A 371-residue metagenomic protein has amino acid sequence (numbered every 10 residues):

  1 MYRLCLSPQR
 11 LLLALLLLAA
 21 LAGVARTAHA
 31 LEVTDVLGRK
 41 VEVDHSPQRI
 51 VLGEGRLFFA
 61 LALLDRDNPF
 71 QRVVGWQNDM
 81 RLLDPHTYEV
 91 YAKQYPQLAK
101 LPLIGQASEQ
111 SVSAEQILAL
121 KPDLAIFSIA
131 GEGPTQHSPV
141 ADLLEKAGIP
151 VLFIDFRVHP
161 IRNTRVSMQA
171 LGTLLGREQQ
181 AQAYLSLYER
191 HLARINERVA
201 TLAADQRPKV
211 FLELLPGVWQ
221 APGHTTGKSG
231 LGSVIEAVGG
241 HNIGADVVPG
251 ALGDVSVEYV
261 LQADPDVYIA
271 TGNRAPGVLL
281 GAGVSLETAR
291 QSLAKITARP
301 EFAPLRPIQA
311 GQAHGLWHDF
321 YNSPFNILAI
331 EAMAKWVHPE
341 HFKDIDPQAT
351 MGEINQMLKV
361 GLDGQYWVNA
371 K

Functional and structural regions predicted by a protein language model:
Y2, G23-L63, Q179-E213, F342-K371: Bacterial Sec-exported substrate-binding components of ABC uptake systems
Y2-A14: Bacterial N-terminal signal peptides that target proteins for export
L12-G23: Bacterial N-terminal signal peptides
V36, L101-S113, V248-V257: Short helix-initiation/N-cap motifs at beta->coil->alpha
F58-A119, L124, S128-G133: A short, structured surface patch at a secondary-structure boundary
N78-H86, I129-P139, I154-S167, A203-G230: Extracytoplasmic ligand-binding site segments that recognize negatively charged/polar headgroups
G105, H159-T173, G277-K371: Structured C-terminal subdomain patch of bacterial secreted/periplasmic proteins
G223-G250: Alpha-helical, coiled-coil/dimerization segments enriched in small aliphatic residues
